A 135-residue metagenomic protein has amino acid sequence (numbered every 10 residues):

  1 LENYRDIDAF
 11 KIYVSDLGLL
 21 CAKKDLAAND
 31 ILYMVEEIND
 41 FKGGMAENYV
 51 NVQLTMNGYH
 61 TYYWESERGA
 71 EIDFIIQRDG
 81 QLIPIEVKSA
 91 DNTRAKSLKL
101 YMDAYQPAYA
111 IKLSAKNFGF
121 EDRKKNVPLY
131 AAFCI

Functional and structural regions predicted by a protein language model:
L1-I72, I76-D79: Accessory nucleic acid-recognition modules appended to NTPase machines
Y62, E121-I135: Short acidic, glycine/proline-enriched helix-loop-strand junctions
Y63, P84-V87: Short catalytic-loop micro-motif centered on adjacent basic/acidic residues
Q81-I83, Y109: Structural motif
S89-V127: Catalytic cores of nucleic-acid endonucleases
